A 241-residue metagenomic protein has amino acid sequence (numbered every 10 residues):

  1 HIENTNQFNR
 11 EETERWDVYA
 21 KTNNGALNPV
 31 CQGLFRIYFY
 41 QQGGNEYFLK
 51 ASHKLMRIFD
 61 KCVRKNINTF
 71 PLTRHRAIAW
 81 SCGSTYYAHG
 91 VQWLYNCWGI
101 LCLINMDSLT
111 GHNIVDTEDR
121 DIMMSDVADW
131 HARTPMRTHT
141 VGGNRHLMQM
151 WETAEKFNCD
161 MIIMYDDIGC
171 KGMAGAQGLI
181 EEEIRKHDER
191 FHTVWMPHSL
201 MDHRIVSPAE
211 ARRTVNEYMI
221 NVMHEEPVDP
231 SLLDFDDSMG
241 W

Functional and structural regions predicted by a protein language model:
H1-N113: A charged, amphipathic alpha-helical module
R10-D17, R64-I67, P135-T140, M223-P230: Residue-level signal for secondary-structure boundary elements
L34-F35, A51-L55, F59, V63 (+3 more regions): Generic structural signal of hydrophobic/aromatic residues within well-ordered alpha-helices of folded domains
Q41-K50, G111-R145: Acidic/glycine-enriched edge-of-secondary-structure segments
N45, W80, T140, R204-P208: Hydrophobic alpha-helical scaffolding
S84-H89, T110-I114, G169-M173, M201-I205 (+1 more regions): Flexible loop/turn segments at secondary-structure boundaries
Q92-I104, D119-V127, P135, N144-F235: Hydrophobic alpha/beta core scaffold segments
F235-W241: A short, charged, Gly/Pro-tolerant segment at domain boundaries
